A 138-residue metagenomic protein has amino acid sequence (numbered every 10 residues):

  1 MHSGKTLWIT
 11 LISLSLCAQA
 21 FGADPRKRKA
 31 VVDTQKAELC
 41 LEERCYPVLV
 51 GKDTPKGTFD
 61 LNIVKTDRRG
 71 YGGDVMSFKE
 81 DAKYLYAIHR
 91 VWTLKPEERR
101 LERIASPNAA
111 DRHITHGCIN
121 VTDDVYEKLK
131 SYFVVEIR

Functional and structural regions predicted by a protein language model:
M1, L16-A18: Accessory low-complexity/Zn-finger-associated flanking regions of SET/PR-domain chromatin methyltransferases
M1-W8: Bacterial N-terminal signal peptides that target proteins for export
S3, F21, K56, R69-G72: Feature targets compositionally biased, intrinsically disordered low-complexity regions with long contiguous runs
I9-S15: Bacterial N-terminal signal peptides
A18-D60, I137-R138: Intrinsically disordered, low-complexity, Pro/Ser/Thr/Asn/Gly/Ala-rich spacer/linker segments adjacent to signal
K65-R138: Exported/periplasmic cell-wall-interacting domains
